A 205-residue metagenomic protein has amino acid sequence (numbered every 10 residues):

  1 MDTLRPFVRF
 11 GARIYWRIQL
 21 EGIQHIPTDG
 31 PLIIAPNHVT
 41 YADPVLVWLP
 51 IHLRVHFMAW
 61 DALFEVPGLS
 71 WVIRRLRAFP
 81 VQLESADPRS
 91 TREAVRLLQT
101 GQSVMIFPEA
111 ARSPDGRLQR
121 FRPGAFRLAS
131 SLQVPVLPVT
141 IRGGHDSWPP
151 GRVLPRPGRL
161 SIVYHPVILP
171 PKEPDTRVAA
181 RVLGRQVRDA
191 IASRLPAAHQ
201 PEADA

Functional and structural regions predicted by a protein language model:
M1-R5: Residue-level signature of transmembrane alpha-helical entry/exit and packing/kink sites in multi-pass membrane
P6, R13, P27-S85, E93: Catalytic core of membrane glycerolipid acyltransferases/transacylases, capturing the structured, soluble-facing
F10-D29, A203: N-terminal signal-anchor transmembrane helix
R17, P31, R159-S161: A residue-level signal for beta-strand positions that form part of recognition/binding surfaces within mature
I18-L20, A78, V136, I162: Generic structural signal for residues in well-ordered beta-strands
Q24, D61, Q82, T140 (+1 more regions): Residues at the C-termini of beta-strands that transition into short coil/loop
R89-A205: Non-catalytic C-terminal accessory region of glycerolipid acyltransferases and related lyso-lipid remodeling enzymes
